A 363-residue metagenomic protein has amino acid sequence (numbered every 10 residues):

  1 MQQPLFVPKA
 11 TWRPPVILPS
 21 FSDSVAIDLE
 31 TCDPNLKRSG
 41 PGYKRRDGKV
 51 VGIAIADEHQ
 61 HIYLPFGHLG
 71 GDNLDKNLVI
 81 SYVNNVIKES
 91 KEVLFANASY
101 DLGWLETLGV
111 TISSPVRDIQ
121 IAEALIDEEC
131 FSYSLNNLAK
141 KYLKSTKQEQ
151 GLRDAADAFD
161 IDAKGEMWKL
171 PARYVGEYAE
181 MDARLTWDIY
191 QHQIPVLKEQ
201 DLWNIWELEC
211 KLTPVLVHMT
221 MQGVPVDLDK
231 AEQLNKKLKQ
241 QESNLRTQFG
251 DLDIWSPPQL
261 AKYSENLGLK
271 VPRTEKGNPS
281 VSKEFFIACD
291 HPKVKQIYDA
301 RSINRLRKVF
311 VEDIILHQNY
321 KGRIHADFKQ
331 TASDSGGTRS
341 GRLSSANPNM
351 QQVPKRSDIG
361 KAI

Functional and structural regions predicted by a protein language model:
M1-H68, S113, C130, K141-L143 (+1 more regions): Conserved "right-hand" nucleotidyltransferase catalytic core of DNA-directed polymerases
A26, K91-D101: Acidic beta-strand-to-loop metal/phosphate-binding motif
T31-D33, S99-Y100, I121: Short, glycine/acidic-enriched loop or turn micro-motifs at the edges of active sites
E58-V93, V224: Nucleic-acid-processing active sites and adjacent nucleic-acid-binding tracks, predominantly divalent metal-dependent
Y100-T107, K262-Y263: Phosphate- and divalent-cation-binding pockets in alpha/beta enzyme and binding domains that engage nucleotide-derived
W104-T107, S132, N136-K140, K144-Q148: Glycine-rich phosphate-binding/catalytic subdomain of phosphoryl-transfer and nucleotide/sugar-phosphate-processing
T111-E128, L135-K140: Conserved beta-strand -> loop -> alpha-helix junction used to position metal-binding or nucleic-acid-contacting
I363: Conserved catalytic alpha/beta cores of large enzymes that bind or transform nucleotide phosphates and polynucleotides
